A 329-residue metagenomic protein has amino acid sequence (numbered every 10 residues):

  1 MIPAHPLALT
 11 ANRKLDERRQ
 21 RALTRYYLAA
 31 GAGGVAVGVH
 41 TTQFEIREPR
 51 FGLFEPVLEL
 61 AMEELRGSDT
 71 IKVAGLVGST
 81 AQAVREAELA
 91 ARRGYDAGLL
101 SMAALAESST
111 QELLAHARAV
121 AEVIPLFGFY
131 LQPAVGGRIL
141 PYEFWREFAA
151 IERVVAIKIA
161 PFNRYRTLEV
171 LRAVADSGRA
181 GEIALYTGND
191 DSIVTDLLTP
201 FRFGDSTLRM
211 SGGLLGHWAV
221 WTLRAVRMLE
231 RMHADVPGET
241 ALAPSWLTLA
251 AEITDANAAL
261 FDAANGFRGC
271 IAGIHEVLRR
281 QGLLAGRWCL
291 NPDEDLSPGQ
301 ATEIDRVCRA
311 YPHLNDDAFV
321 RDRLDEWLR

Functional and structural regions predicted by a protein language model:
M1-W145, D317-W327: Active-site beta->alpha loop and helix N-cap motifs at the rims of alpha/beta catalytic domains
I2-P6, A30-G31, T207-R329: C-terminal alpha-helical cap/extension of soluble enzyme domains
D16-L23, L53, V57, Q82 (+11 more regions): General structural feature for long, well-ordered alpha-helical segments within catalytic domains of soluble enzymes
A32-A36, R66-S68, A103-A106, G128-Q132 (+5 more regions): Short C-terminal domain-edge/linker segments immediately following a structured domain
E55-P56, R118-A119, F148, D176-G178 (+2 more regions): Short alpha-helix boundary/capping motifs
I71-Q82, A104-V120, G136-F144, N163-A175 (+5 more regions): Hydrophobic transmembrane alpha-helix bundles
E122, Q132-C270: Catalytic alpha/beta core domains of metabolic enzymes, predominantly
